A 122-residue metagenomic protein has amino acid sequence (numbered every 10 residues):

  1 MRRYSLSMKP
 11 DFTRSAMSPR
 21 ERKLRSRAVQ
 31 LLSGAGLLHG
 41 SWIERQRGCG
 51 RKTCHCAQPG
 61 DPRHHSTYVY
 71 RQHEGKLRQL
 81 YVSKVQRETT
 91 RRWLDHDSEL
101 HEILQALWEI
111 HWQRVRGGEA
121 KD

Functional and structural regions predicted by a protein language model:
M1-D122: A positively charged, amphipathic N-terminal helix/segment that binds anionic biomolecules
